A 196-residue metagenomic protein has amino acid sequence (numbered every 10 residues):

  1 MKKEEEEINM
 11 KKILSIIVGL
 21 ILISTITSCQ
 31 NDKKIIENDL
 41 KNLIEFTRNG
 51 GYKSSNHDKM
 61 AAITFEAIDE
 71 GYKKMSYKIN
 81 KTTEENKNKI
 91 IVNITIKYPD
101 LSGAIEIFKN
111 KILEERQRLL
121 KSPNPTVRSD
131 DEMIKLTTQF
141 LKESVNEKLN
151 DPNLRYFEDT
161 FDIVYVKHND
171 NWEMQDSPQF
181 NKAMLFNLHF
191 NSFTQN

Functional and structural regions predicted by a protein language model:
K2-K3, E7-I13: Positively charged n-region of N-terminal signal peptides that target proteins for export
I13-I23: Sec-dependent N-terminal signal peptides
T25-S28: C-terminal motif of bacterial Sec signal peptides marking the signal peptidase cleavage site
Q30-E84, G103: Core segments of small alpha/beta cavity-forming domains
N88-Y98: A short hydrophobic beta-strand element
P99-L101, N171-W172: Primarily extracytoplasmic ectodomains and periplasmic/lumenal surface modules that are beta-strand-rich
D100-Y156: Mixed-charge, low-complexity intrinsically disordered segments
E114-V127, L149-Q195: Short beta-strand edge/turn micro-motifs at domain boundaries
